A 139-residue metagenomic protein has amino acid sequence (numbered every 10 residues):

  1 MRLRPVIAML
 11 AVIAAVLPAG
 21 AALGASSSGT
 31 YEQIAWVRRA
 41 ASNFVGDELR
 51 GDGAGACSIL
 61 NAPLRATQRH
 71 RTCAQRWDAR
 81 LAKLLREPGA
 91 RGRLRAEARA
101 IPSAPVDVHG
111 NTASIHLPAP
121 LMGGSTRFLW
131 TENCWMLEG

Functional and structural regions predicted by a protein language model:
L3-R50: Short, low-complexity N-terminal intrinsically disordered segments enriched in polar/charged residues
P5, V37, A41, V108 (+2 more regions): Hydrophobic aliphatic residue packing
G24, S114-H116, L121-G139: Short beta-strand edge/turn micro-motifs at domain boundaries
G29, A66, H70, R127-L129: Intrinsically disordered, low-complexity regions enriched in Ser/Pro/Gly/Gln/His and often acidic
R38-N43, G53-V106: Short solvent-exposed beta->alpha transition segments
R50, V106-N111, W130-E132: A short, structured loop/turn motif at beta-sheet edges
A100-P120: Exposed beta-strand-loop-beta-strand "reactive/processing" segments of non-cytosolic proteins
